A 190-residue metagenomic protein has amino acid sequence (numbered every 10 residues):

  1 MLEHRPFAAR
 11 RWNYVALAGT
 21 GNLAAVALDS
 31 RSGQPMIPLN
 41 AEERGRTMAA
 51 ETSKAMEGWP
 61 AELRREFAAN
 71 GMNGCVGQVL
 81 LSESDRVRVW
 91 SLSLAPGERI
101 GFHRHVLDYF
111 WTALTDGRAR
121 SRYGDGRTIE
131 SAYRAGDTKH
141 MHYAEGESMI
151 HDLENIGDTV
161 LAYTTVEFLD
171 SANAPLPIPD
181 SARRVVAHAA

Functional and structural regions predicted by a protein language model:
M1, L17-G21, H105-D125: Glycine- and acidic-residue-biased ligand/ion/polar-headgroup-sensing regions
M1, P6-A8, G101-V106, H151: His-enriched metal-coordination microenvironments in redox/metal-binding proteins
F7, N22-G33, I37-W90, R99 (+5 more regions): A short, N-terminal "cap"/entry segment at the start of jelly-roll beta-barrel domains of the cupin/DSBH fold
